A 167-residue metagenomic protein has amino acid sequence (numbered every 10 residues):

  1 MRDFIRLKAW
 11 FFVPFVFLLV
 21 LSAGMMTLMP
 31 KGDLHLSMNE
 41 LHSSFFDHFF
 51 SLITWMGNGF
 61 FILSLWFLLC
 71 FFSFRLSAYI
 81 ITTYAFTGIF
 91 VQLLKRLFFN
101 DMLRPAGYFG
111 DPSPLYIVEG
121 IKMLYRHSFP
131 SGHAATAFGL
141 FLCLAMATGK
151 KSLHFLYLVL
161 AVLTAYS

Functional and structural regions predicted by a protein language model:
M1-S64, K95-I121: N-terminal transmembrane-helix/juxtamembrane module of multi-pass inner/ER membrane proteins
R2-D3, S113-S167: Membrane-embedded catalytic cores of phosphoryl/pyrophosphoryl-handling enzymes
A9-V13, L65-R96: Interfacial segments of alpha-helical transmembrane regions
L21-A23, A85-L93, V159-S167: Aromatic-anchored segments of alpha-helical transmembrane domains
S22-M26, W66-F72, L144-A147, A165-S167: Hydrophobic alpha-helical transmembrane segments
H35, C70, V91-F99, A145 (+1 more regions): Membrane-water interface at transmembrane helix exits
F45-F46, S73-S77, G149-L156: Membrane-helix interface segments
T54-S73, H133-F138: Hydrophobic alpha-helical transmembrane segments
